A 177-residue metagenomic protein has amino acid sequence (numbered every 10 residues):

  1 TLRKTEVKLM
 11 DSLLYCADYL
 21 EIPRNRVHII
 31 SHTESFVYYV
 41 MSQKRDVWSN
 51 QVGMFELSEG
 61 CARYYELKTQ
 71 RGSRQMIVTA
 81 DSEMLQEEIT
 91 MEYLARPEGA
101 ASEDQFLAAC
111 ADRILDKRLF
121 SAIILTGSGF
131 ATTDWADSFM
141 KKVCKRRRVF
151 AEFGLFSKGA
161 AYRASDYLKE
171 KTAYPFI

Functional and structural regions predicted by a protein language model:
T1-L57, T69-S73, C144-K145: Nucleotide/phosphate-binding catalytic cleft detector across ATP-hydrolyzing and phosphate-transferring enzymes
T1-V7, D112-K142, R148, E152-F153: Glycine-rich phosphate-binding loops at beta-strand->alpha-helix junctions
T5-L9, I29-H32, A95-F106, E152-S157: Phosphate/oxyanion-binding active-site loops and adjacent basic polyanion-contact surfaces
I22-S35, A136-Y162: Conserved phosphate-binding/catalytic loops in two-lobed NTP-binding clefts
F36-K44, A100-L119, R163, Y167: Phosphate/ATP-binding catalytic cores across multiple sugar-kinase/actin-like superfamilies, primarily ASKHA
D46-R63, L67-Q70, G127-F130, A173-I177: A short acidic Gly-Thr/Ser loop motif
E66-A101: Short glycine-rich, Thr/Ser-proximal phosphate-binding strand/loop in the N-terminal lobe of ATP-dependent enzymes
Y162-I177: Acidic, glycine/GT-rich loop-and beta-edge segments that sit at the periphery of enzyme/chaperone cores
